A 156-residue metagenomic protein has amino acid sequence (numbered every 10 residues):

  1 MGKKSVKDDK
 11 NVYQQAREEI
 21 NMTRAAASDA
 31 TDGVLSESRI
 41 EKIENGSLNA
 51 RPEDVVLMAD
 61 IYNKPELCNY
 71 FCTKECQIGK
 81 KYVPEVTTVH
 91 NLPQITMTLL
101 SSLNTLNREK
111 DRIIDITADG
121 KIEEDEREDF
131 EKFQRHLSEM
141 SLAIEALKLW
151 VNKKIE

Functional and structural regions predicted by a protein language model:
M1-I20: A short, Lys/Arg-rich alpha-helix, primarily the initiator
R24-T31: Short alpha-helical "recognition helix" segments of helix-turn-helix
D32-N49: Recognition helix of helix-turn-helix/homeodomain-like DNA-binding domains that insert into the DNA major groove
E53-N69: DNA major-groove recognition helix of helix-turn-helix/homeodomain DNA-binding modules
V56, M97-N107, E131-E145: Generic structural signal for well-ordered, non-transmembrane alpha-helical segments in soluble/cytosolic regions
Y70-S101, K154-E156: Short, charged recognition helix plus adjacent turn of helix-turn-helix-like nucleic-acid-binding domains
T87-L92, R108-D129: Acidic, glycine-anchored loop motifs typical of Ca2+
